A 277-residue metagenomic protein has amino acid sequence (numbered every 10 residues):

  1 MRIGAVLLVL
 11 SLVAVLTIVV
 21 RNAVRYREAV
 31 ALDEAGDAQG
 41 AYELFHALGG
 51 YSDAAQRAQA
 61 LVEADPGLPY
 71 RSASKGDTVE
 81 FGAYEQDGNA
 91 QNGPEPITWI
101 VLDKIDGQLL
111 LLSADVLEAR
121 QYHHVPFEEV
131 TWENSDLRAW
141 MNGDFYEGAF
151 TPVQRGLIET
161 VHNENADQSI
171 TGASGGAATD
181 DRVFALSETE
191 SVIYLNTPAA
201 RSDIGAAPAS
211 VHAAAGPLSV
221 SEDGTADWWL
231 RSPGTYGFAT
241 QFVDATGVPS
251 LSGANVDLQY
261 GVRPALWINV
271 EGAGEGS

Functional and structural regions predicted by a protein language model:
M1-V9: N-terminal Sec-pathway targeting helices
N22-D33: Alpha-helical tetratricopeptide repeat
V24, L48, A60-A64: TPR/TPR-like alpha-solenoid repeats
E63-S277: Collagenous Gly-X-Y triple-helix signature in extracellular proteins
